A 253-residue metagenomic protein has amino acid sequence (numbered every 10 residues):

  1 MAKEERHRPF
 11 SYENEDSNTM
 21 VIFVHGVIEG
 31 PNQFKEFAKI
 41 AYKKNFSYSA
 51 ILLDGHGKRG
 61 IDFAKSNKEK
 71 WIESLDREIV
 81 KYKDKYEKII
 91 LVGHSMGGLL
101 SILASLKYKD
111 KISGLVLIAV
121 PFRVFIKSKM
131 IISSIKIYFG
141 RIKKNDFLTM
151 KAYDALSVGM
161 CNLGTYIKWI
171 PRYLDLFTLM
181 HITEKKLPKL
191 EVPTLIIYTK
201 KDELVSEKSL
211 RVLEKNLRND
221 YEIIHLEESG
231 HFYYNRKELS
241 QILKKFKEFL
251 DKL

Functional and structural regions predicted by a protein language model:
F37, V192, S206-K215: Short alpha-helix in the alpha/beta-hydrolase fold that links the catalytic acid
Y42-G60: Conserved alpha/beta-hydrolase
G93-G97, S101: Gly/Ala-rich beta-loop-alpha elbow adjacent to hydrolase catalytic centers
V116-F125: Active-site nucleophile loop of the alpha/beta-hydrolase fold
L190, I196-Y198, D202: Short beta-strand/loop motif that positions the catalytic acidic residue of the alpha/beta-hydrolase fold
K201-V205, Y233: Acidic catalytic loop of the alpha/beta-hydrolase fold
R211, K215-F232: Catalytic histidine neighborhood in serine/cysteine hydrolases with alpha/beta-hydrolase-type architecture
S229-Q241: Catalytic histidine-centered segment of alpha/beta-hydrolase-like enzymes
